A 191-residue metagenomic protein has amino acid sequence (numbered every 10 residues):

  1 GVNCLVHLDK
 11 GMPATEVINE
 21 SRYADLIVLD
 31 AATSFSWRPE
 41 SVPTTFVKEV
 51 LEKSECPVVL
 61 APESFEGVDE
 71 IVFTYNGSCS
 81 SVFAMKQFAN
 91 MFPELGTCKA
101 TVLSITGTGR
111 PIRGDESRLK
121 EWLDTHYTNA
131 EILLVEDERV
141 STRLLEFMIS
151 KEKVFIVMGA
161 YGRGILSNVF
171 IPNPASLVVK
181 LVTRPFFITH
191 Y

Functional and structural regions predicted by a protein language model:
G1-N3: Phosphate/nucleotide-donor binding subsite
L5-D9, V59, T101-L103, E131-V135 (+1 more regions): General small-molecule cofactor/ligand-binding pocket signal
V6, A14-S64, I149-K151, F155-Y191: Gly/Ser-rich helix-loop-strand patches that form or flank binding pockets for ribonucleotide-derived cofactors
L8-T15, E138-S141: Charged docking surfaces used in two-component/phosphorelay signaling
K10, P39-E40, S81, D137: A conditional alpha-helix N-cap/helix-loop micro-motif detector
E40-C56, A61-Y127: Short acidic/Ser/Thr-enriched loop-to-helix initiation segments
T97-S167: Glycine/small-residue-rich hydrophobic helix-like segments
